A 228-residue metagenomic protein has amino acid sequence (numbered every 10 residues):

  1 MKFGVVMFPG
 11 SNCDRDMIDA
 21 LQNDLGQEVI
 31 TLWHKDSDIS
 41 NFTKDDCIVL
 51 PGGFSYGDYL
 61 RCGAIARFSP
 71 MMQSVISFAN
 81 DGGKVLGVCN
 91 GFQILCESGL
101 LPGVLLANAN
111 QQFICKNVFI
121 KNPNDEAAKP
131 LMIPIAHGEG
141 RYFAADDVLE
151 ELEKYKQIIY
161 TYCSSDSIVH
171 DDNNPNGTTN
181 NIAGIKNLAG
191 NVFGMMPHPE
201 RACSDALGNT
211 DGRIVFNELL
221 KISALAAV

Functional and structural regions predicted by a protein language model:
M1, D125-P130, N187-V192: Beta-strand-turn-beta hairpins that frame and shape the catalytic cleft of phosphate-ester-processing enzymes
M1-V88, L95-P102, N108-F113, E153 (+3 more regions): N-terminal beta1-alpha1 cap of cysteine-dependent amidohydrolase-like domains
K84-V85, M132, F193: Residue-level marker of motif borders
G91-F92, E139, E200: Alpha-helical hydrophobic packing sites
E97-T179: Pocket-forming structural segment of enzyme catalytic cores
I120, G184-I185: A structural signal for short hydrophobic beta-strand segments in well-ordered beta-sheet cores
I182, N191-G194: Domain-length cofactor-binding catalytic modules of enzymes
M195-P199: Glycine-rich phosphate-binding loops of nucleotide-dependent enzymes
